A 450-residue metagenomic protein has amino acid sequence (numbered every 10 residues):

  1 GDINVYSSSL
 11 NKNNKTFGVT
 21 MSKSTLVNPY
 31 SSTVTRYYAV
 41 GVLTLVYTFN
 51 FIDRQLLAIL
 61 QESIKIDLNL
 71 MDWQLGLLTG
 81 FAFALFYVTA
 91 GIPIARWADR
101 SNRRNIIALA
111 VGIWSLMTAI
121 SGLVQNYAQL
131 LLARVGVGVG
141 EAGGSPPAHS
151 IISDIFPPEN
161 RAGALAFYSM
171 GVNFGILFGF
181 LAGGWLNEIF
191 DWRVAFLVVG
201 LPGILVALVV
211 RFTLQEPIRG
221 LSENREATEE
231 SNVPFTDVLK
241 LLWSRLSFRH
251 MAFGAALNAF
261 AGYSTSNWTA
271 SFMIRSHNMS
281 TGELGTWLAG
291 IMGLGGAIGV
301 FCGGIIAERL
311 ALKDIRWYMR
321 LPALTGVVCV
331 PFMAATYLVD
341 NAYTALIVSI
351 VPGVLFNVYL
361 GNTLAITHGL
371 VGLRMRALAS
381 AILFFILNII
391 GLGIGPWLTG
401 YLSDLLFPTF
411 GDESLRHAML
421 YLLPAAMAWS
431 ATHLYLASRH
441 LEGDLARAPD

Functional and structural regions predicted by a protein language model:
L26-S32, I218-A252, S276: Juxtamembrane intracellular "pre-TM" segments in multi-pass secondary transporters
L57-A58, R245-F301, F356-L360, L364 (+1 more regions): Extracytoplasmic gate region of multi-pass secondary transporters
L60-T89: Extracellular/periplasmic helix-loop-helix junction of adjacent transmembrane segments in MFS-like secondary
N69, N102, L123-Q129, P157 (+1 more regions): Helix-breaking motifs and short loop linkers at transmembrane-helix boundaries and internal kinks in secondary membrane
T89-A128: Conserved MFS/SLC helix-loop-helix module at the cytosolic interface between two early adjacent transmembrane helices
A133-F174: Cytoplasmic helix-loop-helix junction between adjacent transmembrane helices in 12-TM secondary transporters
Y168-E216: Helix-loop-helix hairpin linking two adjacent transmembrane segments in secondary transporters
E188-G200, S280, W317-R320, S403-P424: A membrane-interface helix-boundary motif in multi-pass transporters
